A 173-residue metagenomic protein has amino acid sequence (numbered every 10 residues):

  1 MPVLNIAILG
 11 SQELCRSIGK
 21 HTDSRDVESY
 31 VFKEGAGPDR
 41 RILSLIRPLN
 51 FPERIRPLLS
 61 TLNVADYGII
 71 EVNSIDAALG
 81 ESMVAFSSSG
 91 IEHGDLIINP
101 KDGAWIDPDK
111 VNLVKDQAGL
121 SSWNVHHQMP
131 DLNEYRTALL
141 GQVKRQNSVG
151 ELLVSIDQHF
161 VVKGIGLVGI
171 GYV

Functional and structural regions predicted by a protein language model:
M1-N50: Conserved G1/Walker A P-loop phosphate-binding module
P2-V3, C15-I18, S24-R25, R54 (+2 more regions): Surface-exposed, polar/charged interaction patches used for macromolecular assembly or partner binding
I6-I8, I69-I70, L96, I156: Hydrophobic beta-strand residues in large extracellular and virion-surface proteins
E13, S60-N63, A77, E81 (+2 more regions): Charged, alpha-helix-enriched surfaces in structured cytosolic catalytic cores of large nucleotide-utilizing machines
S17-K20, A85, A138: Alpha-helical scaffold segments in soluble metabolic enzymes
E34, I55-V125: Conserved C-terminal guanine-recognition region of P-loop GTPase G domains, centered on the G4
Q117-V173: Conserved catalytic-core segments of large NTP-driven translation/proteostasis enzymes
